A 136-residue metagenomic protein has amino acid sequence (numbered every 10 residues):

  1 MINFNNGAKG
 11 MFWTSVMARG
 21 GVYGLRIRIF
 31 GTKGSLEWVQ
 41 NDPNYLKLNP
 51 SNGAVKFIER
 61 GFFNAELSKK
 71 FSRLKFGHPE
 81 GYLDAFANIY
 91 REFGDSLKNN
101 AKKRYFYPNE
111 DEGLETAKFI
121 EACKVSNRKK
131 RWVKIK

Functional and structural regions predicted by a protein language model:
M1-N6, I27, K33-Y107, D111: C-terminal glycine/acidic-rich active-site capping loop/insertion
M11-T14, W38-V39: Beta-strand scaffold of nucleotide-dependent catalytic cores
W13-M17, F30-T32, K136: Glycine-rich Rossmann NAD(P)(H)-binding loop
W13-V22, H78-Y82: Glycine-rich phosphate/pyrophosphate-binding beta-alpha loops
Y23-G24, K129: A structure-centric signal for secondary-structure junctions around beta-strands
G113-V125: C-terminal hydrophobic helical "lid"/dimerization subdomain of Rossmann-like NAD(P)H-dependent oxidoreductases
V125-K136: C-terminal capping/lid region of NAD(P)-dependent oxidoreductase domains
